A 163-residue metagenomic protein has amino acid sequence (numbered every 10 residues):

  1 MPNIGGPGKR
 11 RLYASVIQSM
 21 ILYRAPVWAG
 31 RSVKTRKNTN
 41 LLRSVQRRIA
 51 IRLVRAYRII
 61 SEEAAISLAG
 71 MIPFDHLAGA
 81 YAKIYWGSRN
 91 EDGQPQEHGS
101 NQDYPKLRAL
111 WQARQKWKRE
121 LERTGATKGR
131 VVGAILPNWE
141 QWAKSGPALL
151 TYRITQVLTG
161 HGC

Functional and structural regions predicted by a protein language model:
M1-Y104: Non-catalytic, peripheral interaction segments enriched in hydrophobic/basic residues
S100-C163: Helix/loop segments that flank and initiate small ligand/metal-binding modules
